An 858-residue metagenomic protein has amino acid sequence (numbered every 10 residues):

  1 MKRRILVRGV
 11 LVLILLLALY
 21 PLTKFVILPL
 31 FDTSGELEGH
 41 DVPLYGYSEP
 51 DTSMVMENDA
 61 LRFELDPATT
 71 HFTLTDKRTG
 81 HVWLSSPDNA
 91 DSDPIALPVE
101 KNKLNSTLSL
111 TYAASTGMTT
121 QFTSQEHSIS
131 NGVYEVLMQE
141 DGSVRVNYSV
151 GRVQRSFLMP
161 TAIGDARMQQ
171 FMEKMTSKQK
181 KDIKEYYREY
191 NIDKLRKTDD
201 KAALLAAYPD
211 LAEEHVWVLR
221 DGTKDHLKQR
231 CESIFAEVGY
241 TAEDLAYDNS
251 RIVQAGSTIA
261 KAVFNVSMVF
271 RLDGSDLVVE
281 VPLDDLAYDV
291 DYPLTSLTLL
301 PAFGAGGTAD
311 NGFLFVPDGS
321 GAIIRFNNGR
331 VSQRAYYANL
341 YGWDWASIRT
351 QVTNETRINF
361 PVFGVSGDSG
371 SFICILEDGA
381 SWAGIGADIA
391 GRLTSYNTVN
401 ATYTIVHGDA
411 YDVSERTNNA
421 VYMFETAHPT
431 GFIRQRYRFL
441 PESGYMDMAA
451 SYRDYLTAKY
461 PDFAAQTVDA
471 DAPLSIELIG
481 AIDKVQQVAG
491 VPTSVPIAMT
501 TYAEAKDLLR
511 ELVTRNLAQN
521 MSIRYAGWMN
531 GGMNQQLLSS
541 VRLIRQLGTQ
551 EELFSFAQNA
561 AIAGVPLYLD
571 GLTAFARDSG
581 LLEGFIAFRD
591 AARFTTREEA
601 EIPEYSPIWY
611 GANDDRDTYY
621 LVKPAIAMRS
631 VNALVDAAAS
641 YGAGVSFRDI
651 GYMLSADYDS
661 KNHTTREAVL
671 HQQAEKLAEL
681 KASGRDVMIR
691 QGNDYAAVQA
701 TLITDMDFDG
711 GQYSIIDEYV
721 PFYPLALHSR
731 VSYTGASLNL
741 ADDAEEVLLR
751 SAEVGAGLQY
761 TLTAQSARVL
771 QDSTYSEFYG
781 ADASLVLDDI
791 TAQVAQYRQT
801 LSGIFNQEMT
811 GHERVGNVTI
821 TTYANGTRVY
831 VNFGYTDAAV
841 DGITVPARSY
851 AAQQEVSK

Functional and structural regions predicted by a protein language model:
M1-L15: N-terminal Sec-pathway targeting helices
L16-V26: Hydrophobic alpha-helical membrane-insertion segments, chiefly the h-region of N-terminal signal peptides
F25-S34, V55-M499, L509-R515, N520: Carbohydrate-recognition beta-sandwich/jelly-roll modules in extracellular/periplasmic carbohydrate-active proteins
V26-S48: Ser/Thr/Pro/Gly-rich low-complexity linker/stalk segments immediately outside membranes or between
N58, L65-K77, V365-V399, A576 (+3 more regions): Active-site-proximal substrate-binding groove within the catalytic cores of carbohydrate-active enzymes
H71, R152-Q154, A287, G527-G531 (+3 more regions): Solvent-exposed loop/turn segments at secondary-structure junctions within structured extracellular/periplasmic domains
L299, I523-Y525, L569, S646-D649 (+1 more regions): Conserved beta-strand positions
A470-I626, A656: Aromatic-lined carbohydrate-binding/catalytic grooves of carbohydrate-active enzymes
